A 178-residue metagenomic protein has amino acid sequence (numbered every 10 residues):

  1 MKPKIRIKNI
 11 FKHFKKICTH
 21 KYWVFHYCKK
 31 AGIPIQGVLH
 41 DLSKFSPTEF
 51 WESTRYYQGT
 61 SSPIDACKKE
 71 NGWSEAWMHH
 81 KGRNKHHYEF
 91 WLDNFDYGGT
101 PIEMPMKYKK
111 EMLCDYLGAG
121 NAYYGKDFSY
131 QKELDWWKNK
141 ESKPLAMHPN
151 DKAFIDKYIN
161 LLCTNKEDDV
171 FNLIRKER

Functional and structural regions predicted by a protein language model:
M1-R178: Metal-dependent phosphohydrolase cores
